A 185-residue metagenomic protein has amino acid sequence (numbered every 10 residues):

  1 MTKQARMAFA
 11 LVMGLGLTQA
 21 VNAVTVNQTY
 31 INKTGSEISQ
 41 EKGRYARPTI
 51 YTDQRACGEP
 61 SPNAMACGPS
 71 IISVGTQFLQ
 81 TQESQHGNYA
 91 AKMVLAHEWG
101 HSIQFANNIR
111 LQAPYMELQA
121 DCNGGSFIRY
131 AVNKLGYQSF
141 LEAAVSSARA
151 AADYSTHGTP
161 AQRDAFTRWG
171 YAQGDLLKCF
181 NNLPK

Functional and structural regions predicted by a protein language model:
M1-F9: Bacterial N-terminal signal peptides that target proteins for export
V21-A56, K178-K185: A metal-dependent hydrolase signature that marks the N-terminal structural subdomain at the beginning of catalytic folds
T25, I109-D121, S155-H157: Active-site metal-coordination segments of metallo-dependent hydrolases
Y51-S73: Catalytic zinc-binding patch centered on the HExxH motif and its immediate surroundings that defines zinc-dependent
F78-M93, I109-P114: Short pre-active-site segment immediately N-terminal to the catalytic Zn-binding motif
M93-A106, D121: Active-site recognition of the HExxH zinc-binding catalytic motif
P114-F140: Post-HExxH zinc-binding segment in Zn-dependent metallohydrolases
A131-K185: Long, well-structured alpha-helical subdomains associated with metal-dependent extracellular/ecto-lumenal hydrolases
